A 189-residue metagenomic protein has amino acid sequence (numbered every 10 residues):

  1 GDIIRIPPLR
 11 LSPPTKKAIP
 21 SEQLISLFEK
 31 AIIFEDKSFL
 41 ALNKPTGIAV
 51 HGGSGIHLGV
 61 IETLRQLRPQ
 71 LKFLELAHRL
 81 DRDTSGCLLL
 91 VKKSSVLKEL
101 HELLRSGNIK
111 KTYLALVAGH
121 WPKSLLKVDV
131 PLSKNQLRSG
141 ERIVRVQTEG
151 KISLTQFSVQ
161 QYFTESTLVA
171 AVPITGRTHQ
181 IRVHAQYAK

Functional and structural regions predicted by a protein language model:
D2-K189: RNA pseudouridine synthases
